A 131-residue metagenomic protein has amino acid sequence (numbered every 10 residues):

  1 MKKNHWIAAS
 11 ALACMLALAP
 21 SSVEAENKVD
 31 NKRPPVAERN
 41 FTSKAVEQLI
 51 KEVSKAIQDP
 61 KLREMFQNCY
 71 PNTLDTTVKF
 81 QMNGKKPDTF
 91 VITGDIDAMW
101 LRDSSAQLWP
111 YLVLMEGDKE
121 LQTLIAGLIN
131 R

Functional and structural regions predicted by a protein language model:
M1-S10: Bacterial N-terminal signal peptides that target proteins for export
A9-A19: Bacterial N-terminal signal peptides
M15, T73, Y111-M115: Generic structural signal for hydrophobic core residues of well-folded globular domains
S21-E24: Sec/Tat signal peptide C-region and signal peptidase I cleavage site
E26-M99: Low-complexity, Ser/Thr/Pro/Gly-enriched N-terminal "stalk/linker" regions
T89, T93-R131: Membrane helical hairpin/interfacial module
